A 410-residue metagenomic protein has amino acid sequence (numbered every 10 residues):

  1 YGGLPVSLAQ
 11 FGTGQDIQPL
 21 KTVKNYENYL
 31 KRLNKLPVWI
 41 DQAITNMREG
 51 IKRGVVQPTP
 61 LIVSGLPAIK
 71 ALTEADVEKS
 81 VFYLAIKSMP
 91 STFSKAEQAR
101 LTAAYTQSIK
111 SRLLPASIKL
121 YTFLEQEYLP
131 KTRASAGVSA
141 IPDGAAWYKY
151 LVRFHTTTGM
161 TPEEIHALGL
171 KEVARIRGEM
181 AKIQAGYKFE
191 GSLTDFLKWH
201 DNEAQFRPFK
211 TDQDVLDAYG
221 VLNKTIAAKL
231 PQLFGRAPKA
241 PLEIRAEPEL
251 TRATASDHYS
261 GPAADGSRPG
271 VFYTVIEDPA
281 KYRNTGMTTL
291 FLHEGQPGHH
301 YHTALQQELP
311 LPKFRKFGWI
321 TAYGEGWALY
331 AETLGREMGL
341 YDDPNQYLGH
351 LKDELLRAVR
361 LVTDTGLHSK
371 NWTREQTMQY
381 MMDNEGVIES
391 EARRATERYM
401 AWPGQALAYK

Functional and structural regions predicted by a protein language model:
Y1-K410: N-terminal maturation segment of proteins
